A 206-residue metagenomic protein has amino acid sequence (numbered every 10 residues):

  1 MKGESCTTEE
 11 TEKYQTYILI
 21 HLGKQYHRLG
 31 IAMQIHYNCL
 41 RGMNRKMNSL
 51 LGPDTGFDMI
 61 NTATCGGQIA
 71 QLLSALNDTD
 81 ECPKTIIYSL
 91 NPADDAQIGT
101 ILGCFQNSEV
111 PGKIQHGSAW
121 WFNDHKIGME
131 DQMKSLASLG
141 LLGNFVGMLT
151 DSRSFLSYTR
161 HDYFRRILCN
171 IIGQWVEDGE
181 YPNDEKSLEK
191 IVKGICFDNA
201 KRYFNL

Functional and structural regions predicted by a protein language model:
M1-K84, A93-P111, G128-G147, R165-C169 (+1 more regions): Histidine/acidic residue-rich metal-binding segments in metalloenzymes
Q34-N38, I86-S89, H116-A119, L142-R160: Short acidic/histidine-rich active-site segments
G56-N61, A119-D124, F155, T159: Short, contiguous acidic/charged loop-to-helix segments that flank catalytic cores in large enzymes
A63-G67, S118-W121, V146-T150, E177-Y181: Short C-terminal domain-edge/linker segments immediately following a structured domain
K84-I87, S187: Beta-strand segments within the central parallel beta-sheet cores of soluble alpha/beta enzyme folds
N91-D95, K113-M133, N183-L206: C-terminal helical cap
L142-G143, R160-L206: Mid-to-C-terminal alpha-helical segments outside catalytic/metal-binding sites
